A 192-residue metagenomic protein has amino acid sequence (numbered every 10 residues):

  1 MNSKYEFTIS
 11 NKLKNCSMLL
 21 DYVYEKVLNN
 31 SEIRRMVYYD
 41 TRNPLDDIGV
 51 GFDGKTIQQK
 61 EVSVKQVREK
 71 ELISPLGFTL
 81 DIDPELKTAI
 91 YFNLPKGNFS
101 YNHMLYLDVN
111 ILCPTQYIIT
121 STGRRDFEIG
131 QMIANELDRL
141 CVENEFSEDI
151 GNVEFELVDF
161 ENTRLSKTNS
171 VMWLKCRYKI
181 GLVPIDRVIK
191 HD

Functional and structural regions predicted by a protein language model:
M1-N98, H191: Small/polar-rich, solvent-exposed N-terminal microdomains that initiate assembly or binding
C16, T122-G130: Short, charged, low-complexity patches
G54-K55, G77, T122-G123, N152 (+1 more regions): Intrinsic-disorder/low-complexity loop/linker signature
Y91-P95, D108-L112, K175-G181: Residue-level recognition of well-ordered beta-strand positions that form the cores of beta-sheet-rich folds across
K96-H103, T168-S170: Short glycine/proline-enriched loop/turn "hinge" motifs that connect secondary-structure elements and lie
N98, T115-Y117, L182-P184: Residues that cap or initiate secondary-structure elements
N102-I119: Short acidic, glycine/tyrosine-flanked loop/strand segments centered on an H-E-D-like triad
F127-I185, D192: Acidic-leaning, charged glycine-interspersed low-complexity segments
